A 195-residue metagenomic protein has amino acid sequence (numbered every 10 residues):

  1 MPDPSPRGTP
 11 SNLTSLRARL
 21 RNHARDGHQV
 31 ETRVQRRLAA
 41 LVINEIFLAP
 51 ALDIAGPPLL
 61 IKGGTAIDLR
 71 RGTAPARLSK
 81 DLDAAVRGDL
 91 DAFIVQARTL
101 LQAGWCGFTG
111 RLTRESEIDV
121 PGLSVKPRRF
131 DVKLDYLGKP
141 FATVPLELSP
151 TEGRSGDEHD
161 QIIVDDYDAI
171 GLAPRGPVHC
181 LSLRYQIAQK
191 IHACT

Functional and structural regions predicted by a protein language model:
M1-T195: Compositionally biased terminal segments of proteins
